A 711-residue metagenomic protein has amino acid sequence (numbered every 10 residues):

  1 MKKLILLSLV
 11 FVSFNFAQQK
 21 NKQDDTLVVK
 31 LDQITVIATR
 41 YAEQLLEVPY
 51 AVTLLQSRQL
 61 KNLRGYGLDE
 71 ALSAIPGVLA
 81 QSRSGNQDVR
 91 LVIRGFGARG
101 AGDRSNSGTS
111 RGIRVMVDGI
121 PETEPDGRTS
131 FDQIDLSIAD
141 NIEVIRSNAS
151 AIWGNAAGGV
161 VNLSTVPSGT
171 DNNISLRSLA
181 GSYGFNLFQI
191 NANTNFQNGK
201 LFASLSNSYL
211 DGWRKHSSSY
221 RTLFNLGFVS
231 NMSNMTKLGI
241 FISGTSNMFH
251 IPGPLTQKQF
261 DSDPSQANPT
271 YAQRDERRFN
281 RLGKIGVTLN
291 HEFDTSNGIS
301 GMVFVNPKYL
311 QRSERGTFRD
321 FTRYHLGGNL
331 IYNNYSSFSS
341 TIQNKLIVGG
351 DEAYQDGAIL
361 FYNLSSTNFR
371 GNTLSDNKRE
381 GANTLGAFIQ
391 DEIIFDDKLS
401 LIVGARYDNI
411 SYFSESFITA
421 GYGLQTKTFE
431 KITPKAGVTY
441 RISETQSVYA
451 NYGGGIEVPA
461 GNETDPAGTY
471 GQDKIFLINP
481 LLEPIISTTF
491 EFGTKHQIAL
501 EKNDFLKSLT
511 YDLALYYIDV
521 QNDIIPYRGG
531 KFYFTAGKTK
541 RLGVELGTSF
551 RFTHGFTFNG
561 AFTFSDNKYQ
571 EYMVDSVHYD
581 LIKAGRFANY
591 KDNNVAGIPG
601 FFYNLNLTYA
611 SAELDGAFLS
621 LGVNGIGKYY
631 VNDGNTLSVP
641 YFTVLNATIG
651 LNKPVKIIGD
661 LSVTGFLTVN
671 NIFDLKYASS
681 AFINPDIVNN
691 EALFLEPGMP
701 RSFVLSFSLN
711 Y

Functional and structural regions predicted by a protein language model:
L4, I456, F558, E613 (+2 more regions): C-terminal beta-signal and adjacent terminal beta-strands/loops of Gram-negative outer-membrane beta-barrel proteins
D69-I120: Extracytoplasmic beta-strand/coil segments of soluble accessory domains associated with Gram-negative outer-membrane
A71, R90-V92, I113-M116, S130-D135 (+3 more regions): N-terminal periplasmic accessory domains that precede and gate Gram-negative outer-membrane beta-barrel machines
D103-S107, G112-I113, G119-R146: Short acidic/polar hinge/loop motifs at secondary-structure boundaries that mediate gating or recognition
N173, A180-Y209, R214-P252, R277-E292 (+2 more regions): Transmembrane beta-barrel wall of Gram-negative outer-membrane proteins
N231-T245, R278-F417, K502-Y517, N559: Face-selective signature of the C-terminal outer-membrane beta-barrel domain
I299-F304, L310, V448-Y449, G453 (+1 more regions): Membrane-embedded beta-barrel scaffold of Gram-negative outer-membrane proteins
L506-D519, F534-V631: Gram-negative outer-membrane beta-barrel transporters
